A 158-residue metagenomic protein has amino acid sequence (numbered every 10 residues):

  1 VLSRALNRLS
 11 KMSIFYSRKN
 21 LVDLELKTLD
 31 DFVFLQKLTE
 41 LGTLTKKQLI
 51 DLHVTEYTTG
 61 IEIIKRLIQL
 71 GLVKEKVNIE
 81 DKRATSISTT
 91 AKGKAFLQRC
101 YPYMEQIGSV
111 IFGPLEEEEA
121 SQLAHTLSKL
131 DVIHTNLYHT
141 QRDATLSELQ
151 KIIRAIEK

Functional and structural regions predicted by a protein language model:
V1-L24: N-terminal leader segment of winged-helix/HTH proteins
S3, N7, K11, K94 (+2 more regions): Short amphipathic alpha-helical segments with heptad-repeat character
N7, Q36-E40, Y101, S128: Short, locally clustered residues in the helix-turn-helix/winged-helix DNA-binding domain
R18-T55, T59: N-terminal helix-turn-helix DNA-binding core of bacterial DNA-binding proteins
Q36, E62, H125: DNA-binding alpha-helical recognition surfaces that contact promoter or target DNA
E40, I61-K65, K74: Eukaryote-skewed repeat-based solenoidal scaffolds used as protein-protein interaction platforms, primarily
R66-S121: Charged, amphipathic alpha-helical coiled-coil/dimerization segments
P102-K158: Terminal interaction helix/tail motif
